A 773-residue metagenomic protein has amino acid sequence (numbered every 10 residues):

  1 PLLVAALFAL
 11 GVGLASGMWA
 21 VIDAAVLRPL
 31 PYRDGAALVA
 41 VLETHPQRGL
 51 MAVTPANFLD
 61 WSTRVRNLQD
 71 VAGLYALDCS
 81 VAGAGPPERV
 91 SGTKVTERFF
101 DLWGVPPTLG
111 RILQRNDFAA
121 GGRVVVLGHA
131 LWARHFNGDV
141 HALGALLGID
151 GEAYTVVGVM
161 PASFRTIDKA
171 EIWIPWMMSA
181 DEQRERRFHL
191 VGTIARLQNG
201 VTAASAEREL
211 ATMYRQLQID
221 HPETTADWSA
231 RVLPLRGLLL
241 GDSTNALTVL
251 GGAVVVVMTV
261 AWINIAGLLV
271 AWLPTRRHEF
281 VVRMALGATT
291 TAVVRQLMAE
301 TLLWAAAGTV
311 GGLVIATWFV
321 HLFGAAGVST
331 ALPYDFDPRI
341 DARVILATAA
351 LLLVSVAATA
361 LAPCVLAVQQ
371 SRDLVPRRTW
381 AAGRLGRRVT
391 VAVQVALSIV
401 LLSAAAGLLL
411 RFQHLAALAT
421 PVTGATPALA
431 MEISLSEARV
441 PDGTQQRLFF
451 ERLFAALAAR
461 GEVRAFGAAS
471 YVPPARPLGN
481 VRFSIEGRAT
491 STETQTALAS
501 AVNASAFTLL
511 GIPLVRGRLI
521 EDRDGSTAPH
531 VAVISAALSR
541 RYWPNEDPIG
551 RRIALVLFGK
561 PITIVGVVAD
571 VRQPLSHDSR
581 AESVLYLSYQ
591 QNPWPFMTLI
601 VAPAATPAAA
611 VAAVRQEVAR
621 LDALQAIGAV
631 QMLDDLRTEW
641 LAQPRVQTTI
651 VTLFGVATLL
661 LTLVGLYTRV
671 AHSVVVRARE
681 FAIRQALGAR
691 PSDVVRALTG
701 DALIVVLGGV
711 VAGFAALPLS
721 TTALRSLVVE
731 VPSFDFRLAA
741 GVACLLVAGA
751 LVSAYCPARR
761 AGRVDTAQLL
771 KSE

Functional and structural regions predicted by a protein language model:
P1-A25, P29, V260-I263, A305-V310 (+4 more regions): Short, strongly hydrophobic transmembrane alpha-helices
P1-L2, L235-L240, L268-R295, A299 (+3 more regions): Alpha-helical transmembrane segments of integral membrane proteins
P1-L2, P31-R33, T44, P86 (+13 more regions): Membrane-helix entry/capping segments
M18-A20, A266, L302-R372, L410 (+1 more regions): Small-residue-rich transmembrane alpha-helices
M18-E43, V65-N67, P106, T166-D168 (+8 more regions): Membrane-proximal juxtamembrane linkers immediately C-terminal to transmembrane helices
L30-D78, F188-I194, L233, L418-R482: Membrane-proximal extracellular/periplasmic loop immediately following the first transmembrane helix
G92-Q114, R123-T248, H321-A325, L408 (+1 more regions): Mid-to-C-terminal secondary-structure elements that act as membrane-proximal/extracytoplasmic interface segments
W262-W304, Q369-T379, V664-V705, R763-K771: Intracellular coupling helices
